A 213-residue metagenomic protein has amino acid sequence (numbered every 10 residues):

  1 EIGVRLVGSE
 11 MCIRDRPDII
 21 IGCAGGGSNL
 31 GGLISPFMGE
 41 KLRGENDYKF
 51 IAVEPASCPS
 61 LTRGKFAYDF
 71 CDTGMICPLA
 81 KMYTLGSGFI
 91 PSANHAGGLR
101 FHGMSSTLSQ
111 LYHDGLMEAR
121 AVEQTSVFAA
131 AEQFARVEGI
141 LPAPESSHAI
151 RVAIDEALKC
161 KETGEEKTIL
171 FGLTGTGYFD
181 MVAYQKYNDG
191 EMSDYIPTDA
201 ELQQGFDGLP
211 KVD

Functional and structural regions predicted by a protein language model:
E1-G8, C12-I13: Single conserved hydrophobic/aromatic residue that forms the stacking wall/gate of nucleotide- or nucleobase-binding
E10, R14-R16, C160-E162: Structural signature of cysteine-dependent C-C bond-forming condensing enzymes
R14, G39-D47, I51-I140, K186-D213: Active-site/ligand-binding loops adjacent to catalytic centers
R16-G31, F50, K167-L173: A short, small-residue-rich loop immediately preceding and capping a beta-strand
I21-G26, E54, A121-E123, I140-H148 (+1 more regions): Active-site nucleophile and cofactor-binding loops and adjacent substrate-binding regions of central metabolic enzymes
C23-I34, S60-T62, S146-I154, Y178-M181: Short glycine/serine/threonine-rich phosphate/pyrophosphate-binding segments that cradle anionic phosphate groups
S35-M38, Q133, R151-L158: Short glycine/serine- and small hydrophobic-enriched flexible loop segments
E145-S146, R151-I154, C160-T168, T176-Y178 (+1 more regions): C-terminal non-catalytic interaction/assembly regions of soluble proteins
